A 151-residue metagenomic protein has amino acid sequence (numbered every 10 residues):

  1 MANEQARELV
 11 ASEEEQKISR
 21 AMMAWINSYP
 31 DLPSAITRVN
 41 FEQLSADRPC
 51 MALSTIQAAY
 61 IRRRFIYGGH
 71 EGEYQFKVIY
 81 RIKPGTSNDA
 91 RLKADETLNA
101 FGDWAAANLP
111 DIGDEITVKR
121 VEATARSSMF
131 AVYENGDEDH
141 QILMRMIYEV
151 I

Functional and structural regions predicted by a protein language model:
M1-Q43, Q57-I151: Charged, amphipathic alpha-helical segments and their flanking helix caps
R48-I56: A short, hydrophobic beta-strand-centered structural micro-motif
